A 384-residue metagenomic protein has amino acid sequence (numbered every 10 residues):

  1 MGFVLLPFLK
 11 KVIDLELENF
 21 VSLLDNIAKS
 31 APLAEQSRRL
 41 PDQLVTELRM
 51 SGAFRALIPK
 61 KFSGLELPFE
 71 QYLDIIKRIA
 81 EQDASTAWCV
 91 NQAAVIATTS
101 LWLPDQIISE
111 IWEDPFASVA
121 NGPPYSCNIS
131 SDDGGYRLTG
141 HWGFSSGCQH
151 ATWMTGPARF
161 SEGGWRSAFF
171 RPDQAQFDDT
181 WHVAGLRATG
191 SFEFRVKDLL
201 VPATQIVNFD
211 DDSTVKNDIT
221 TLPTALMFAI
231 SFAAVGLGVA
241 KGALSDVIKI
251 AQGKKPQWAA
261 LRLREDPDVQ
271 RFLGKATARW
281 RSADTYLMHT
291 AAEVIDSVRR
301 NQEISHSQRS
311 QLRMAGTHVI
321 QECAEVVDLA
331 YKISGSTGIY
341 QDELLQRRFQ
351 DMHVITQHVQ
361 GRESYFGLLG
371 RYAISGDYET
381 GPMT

Functional and structural regions predicted by a protein language model:
A28, P32-E35, S282-H318, Y331-I339: C-terminal helix-coil-helix/basic helical segment that borders enzyme active sites and/or dimer interfaces and provides
D42-M50, F54-A151: Glycine-rich flavin
F144-F177: A short core secondary-structure module
G185-L186, S191-R281: Glycine-rich beta->alpha junctions and the first turn(s) of the following alpha-helix
G238, G274-R281, R313, T317-A324 (+2 more regions): Generic structural signal for well-ordered, non-transmembrane alpha-helical segments in soluble/cytosolic regions
E325-K332, E363-G367: Short segments within alpha-helical structural elements
S336-T384: Glycine-rich phosphate/cofactor-binding loops in nucleotide/flavin-utilizing enzymes
